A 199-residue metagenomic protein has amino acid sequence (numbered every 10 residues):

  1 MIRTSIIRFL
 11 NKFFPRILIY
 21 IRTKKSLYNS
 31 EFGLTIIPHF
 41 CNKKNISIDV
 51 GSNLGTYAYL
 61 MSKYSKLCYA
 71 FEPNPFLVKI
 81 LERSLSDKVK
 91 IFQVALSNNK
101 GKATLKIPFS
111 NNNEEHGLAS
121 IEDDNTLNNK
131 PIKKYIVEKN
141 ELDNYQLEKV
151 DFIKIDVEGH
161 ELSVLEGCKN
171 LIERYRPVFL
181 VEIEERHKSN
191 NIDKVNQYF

Functional and structural regions predicted by a protein language model:
M1-F199: Phosphate/nucleotide-binding beta-alpha loop and adjacent structural elements of enzyme active sites
